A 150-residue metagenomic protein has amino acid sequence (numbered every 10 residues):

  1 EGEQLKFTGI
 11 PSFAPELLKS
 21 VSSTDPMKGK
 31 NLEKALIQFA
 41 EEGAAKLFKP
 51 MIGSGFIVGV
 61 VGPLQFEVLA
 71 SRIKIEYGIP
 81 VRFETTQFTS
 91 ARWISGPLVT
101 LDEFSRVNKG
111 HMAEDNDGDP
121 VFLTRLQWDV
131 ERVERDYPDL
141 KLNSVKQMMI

Functional and structural regions predicted by a protein language model:
E1-I150: Structural and coupling elements of P-loop NTPases
